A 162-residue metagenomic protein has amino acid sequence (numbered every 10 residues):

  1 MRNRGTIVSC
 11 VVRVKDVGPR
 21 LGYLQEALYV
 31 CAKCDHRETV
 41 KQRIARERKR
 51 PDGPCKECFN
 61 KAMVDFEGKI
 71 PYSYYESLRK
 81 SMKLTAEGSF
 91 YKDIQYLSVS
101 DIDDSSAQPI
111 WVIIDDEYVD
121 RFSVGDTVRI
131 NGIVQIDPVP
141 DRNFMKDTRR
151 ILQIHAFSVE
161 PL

Functional and structural regions predicted by a protein language model:
M1-L162: OB-fold and OB-like single-stranded nucleic-acid-recognition modules and their adjacent interaction interfaces
